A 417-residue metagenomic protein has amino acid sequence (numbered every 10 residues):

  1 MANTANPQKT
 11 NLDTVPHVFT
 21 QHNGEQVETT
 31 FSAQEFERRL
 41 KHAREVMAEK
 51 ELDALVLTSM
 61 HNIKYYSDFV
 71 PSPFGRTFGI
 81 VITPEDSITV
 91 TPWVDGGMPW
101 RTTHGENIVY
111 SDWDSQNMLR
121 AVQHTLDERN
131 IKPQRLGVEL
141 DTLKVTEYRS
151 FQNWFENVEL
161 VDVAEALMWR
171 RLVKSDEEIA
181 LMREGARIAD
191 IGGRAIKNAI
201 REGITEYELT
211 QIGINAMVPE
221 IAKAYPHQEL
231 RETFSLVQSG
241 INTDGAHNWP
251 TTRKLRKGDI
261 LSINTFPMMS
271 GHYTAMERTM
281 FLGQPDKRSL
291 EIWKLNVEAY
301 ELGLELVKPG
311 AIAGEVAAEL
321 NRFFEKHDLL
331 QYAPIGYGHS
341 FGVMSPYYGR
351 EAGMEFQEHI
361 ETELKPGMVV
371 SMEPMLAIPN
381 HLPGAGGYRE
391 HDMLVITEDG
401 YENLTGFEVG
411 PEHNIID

Functional and structural regions predicted by a protein language model:
M1-D417: Active-site neighborhoods and metal-handling regions in enzymes and metal-associated proteins
